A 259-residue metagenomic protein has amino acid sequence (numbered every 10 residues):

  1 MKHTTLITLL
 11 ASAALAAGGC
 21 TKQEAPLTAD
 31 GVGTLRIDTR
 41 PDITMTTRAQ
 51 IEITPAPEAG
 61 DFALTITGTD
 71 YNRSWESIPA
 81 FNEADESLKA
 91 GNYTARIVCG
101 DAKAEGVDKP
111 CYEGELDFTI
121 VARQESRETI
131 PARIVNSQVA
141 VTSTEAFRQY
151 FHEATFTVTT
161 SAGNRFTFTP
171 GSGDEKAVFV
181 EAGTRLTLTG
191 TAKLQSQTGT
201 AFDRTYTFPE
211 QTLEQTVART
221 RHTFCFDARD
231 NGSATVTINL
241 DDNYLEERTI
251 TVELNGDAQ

Functional and structural regions predicted by a protein language model:
M1-G18: Sec-dependent bacterial lipoprotein signal peptides
C20-R73, P79-Q259: Extracytoplasmic cysteine-anchoring/structural motifs
